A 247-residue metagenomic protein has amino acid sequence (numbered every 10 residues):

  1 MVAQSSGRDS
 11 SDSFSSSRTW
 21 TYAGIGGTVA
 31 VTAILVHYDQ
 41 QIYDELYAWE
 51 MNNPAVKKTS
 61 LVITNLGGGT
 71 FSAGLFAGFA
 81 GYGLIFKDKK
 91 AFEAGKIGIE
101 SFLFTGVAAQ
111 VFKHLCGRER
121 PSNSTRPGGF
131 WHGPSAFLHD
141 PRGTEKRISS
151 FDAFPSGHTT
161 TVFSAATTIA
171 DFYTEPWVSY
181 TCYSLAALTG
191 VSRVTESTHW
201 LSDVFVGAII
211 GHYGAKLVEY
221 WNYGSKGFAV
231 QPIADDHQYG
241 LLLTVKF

Functional and structural regions predicted by a protein language model:
M1-F86, H114-L115, S124-A153, D235-Q238 (+1 more regions): N-terminal targeting leaders of membrane proteins
W20, A55, K90-A91, E175-V178: Membrane-helix interface segments
T21-Y22, I85-A108: Interfacial segments of alpha-helical transmembrane regions
Y22-G26, A73, G95, I99 (+2 more regions): Hydrophobic alpha-helical transmembrane segments
G26, A30, I34, I99-V111 (+5 more regions): Hydrophobic, lipid-facing residues on alpha-helical transmembrane segments of integral membrane proteins
Q40-D44, A48, K87-A91, G117-T125 (+4 more regions): Transmembrane helix-loop junctions in multipass membrane proteins, especially transporters and channels
Y43, Y47, Y82, A109-G117 (+2 more regions): Membrane-water interface at transmembrane helix exits
R126-K246: Membrane-embedded catalytic cores of phosphoryl/pyrophosphoryl-handling enzymes
